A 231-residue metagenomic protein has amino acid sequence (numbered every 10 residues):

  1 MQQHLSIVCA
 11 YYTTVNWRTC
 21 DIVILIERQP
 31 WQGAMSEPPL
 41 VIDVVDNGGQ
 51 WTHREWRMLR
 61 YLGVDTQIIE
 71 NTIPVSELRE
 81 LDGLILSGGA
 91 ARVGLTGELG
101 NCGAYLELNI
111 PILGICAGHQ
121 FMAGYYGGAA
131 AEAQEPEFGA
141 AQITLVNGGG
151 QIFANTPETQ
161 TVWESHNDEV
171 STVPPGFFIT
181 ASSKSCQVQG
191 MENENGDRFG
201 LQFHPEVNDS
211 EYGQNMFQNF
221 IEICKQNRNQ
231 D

Functional and structural regions predicted by a protein language model:
Q2-H4, P30: Cationic, low-complexity basic patches in intrinsically disordered or flexible, solvent-exposed regions
M35-S36: Eukaryotic N-terminal low-complexity, Ser/Thr- and Lys/Arg-rich leader segments that predominantly function as
P39-V45, G49-I115, H119-Q120, Y126 (+1 more regions): Flexible gly/pro-rich beta->alpha loop and the following alpha-helix that scaffold active-site loops
L99-I115, Q120-N215, N219-I223: Pocket-forming structural segment of enzyme catalytic cores
R228-D231: Short, flexible loop/turn segments with low-complexity composition
